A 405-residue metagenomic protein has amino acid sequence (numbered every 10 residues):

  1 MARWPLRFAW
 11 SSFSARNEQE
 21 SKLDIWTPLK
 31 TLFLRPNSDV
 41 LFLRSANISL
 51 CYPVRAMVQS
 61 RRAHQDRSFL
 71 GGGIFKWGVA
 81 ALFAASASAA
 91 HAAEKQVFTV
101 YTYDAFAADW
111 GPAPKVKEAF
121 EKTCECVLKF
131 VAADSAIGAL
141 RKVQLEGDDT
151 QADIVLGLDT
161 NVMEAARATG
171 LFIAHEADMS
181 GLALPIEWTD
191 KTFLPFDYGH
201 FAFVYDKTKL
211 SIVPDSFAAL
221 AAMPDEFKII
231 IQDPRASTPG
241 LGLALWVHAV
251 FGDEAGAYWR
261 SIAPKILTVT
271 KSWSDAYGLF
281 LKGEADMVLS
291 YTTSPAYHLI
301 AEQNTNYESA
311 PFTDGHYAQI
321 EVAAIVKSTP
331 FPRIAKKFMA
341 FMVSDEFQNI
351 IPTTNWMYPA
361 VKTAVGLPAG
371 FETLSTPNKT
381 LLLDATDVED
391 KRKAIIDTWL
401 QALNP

Functional and structural regions predicted by a protein language model:
K95-V97, Y101-A113, D134-G138, Q151-A285 (+1 more regions): Extracytoplasmic ligand-binding site segments that recognize negatively charged/polar headgroups
P114-F130: Short alpha-helix C-terminal cap/hinge motif
V116, C126, S216, Y258 (+4 more regions): Short amphipathic alpha-helical coupling segments at ligand-binding clamshell hinges and other catalytic/signaling
P185, G199, W259-A263, V269-T270 (+2 more regions): Periplasmic-binding protein-like
A202-K209, H248, Q319-I334, I350: A bilobed periplasmic-binding-protein/Venus flytrap-type ligand-binding module shared by bacterial periplasmic
A255, P359-P405: An extracytoplasmic/periplasmic, membrane-proximal ligand-sensing/linker region
V326-T380: Mature extracytoplasmic/periplasmic domains
